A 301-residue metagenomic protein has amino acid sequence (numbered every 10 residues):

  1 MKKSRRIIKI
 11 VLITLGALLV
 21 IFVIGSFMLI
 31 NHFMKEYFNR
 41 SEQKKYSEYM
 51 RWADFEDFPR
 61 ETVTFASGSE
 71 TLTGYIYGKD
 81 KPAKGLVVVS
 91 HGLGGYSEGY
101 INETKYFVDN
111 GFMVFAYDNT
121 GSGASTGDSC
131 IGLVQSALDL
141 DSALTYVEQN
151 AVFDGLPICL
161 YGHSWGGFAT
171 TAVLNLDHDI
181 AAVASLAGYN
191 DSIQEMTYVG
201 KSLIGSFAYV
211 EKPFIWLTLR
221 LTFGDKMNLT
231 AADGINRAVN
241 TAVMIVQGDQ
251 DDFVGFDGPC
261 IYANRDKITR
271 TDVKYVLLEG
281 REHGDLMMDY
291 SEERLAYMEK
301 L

Functional and structural regions predicted by a protein language model:
V11, L18-A66, T73-Y75: An N-terminal hydrophobic leader/cap segment in hydrolases
T104-T126: Conserved alpha/beta-hydrolase
C130-A151: Alpha/beta-hydrolase active-site loop
T145-S164: Gly/Ser-rich "nucleophile elbow"/oxyanion-hole loop immediately N-terminal to the catalytic nucleophile in hydrolases
A172-G224: Hydrolase active-site cap/lid region
A238-V239, I245-Q247, D251: Short beta-strand/loop motif that positions the catalytic acidic residue of the alpha/beta-hydrolase fold
D252-G258: Conserved alpha/beta-hydrolase "acid-adjacent" motif
C260, K267-L301: C-terminal catalytic histidine-bearing segment of alpha/beta-hydrolase fold enzymes
